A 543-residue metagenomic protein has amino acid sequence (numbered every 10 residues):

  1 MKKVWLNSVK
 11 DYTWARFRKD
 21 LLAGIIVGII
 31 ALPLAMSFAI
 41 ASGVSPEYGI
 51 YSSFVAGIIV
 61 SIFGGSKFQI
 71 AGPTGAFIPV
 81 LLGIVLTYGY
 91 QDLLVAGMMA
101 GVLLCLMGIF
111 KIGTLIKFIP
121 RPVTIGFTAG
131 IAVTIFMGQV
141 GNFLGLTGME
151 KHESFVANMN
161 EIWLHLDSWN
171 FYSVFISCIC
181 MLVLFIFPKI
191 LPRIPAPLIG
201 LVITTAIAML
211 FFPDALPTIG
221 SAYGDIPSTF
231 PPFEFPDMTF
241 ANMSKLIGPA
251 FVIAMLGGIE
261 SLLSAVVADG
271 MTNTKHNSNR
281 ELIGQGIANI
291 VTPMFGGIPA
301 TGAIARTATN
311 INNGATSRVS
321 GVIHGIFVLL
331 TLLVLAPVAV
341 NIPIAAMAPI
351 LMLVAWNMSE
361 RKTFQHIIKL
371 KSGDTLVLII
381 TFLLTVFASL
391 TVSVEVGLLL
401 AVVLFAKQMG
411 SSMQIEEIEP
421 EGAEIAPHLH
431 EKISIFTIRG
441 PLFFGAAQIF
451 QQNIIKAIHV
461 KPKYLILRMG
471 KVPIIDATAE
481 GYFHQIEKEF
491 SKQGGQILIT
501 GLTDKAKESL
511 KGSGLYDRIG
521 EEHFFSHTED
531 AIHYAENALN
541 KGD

Functional and structural regions predicted by a protein language model:
M1-M413, G514: Transmembrane helical cores of multi-pass ion-transport proteins
A23, M181, F185, Q448 (+3 more regions): Short, contiguous clusters of charged residues that form electrostatic/catalytic patches at enzyme active sites, used
I70, I499, F524: Conserved SAM-binding loop
L81, I162, F450-I454, A531 (+1 more regions): Generic hydrophobic alpha-helical segments
A265, D269, A308, K507 (+2 more regions): Residues within alpha-helical segments
I326, A506-K507, S526: Short secondary-structure capping/turn micro-motifs that flank functional sites
N357-S513, D517-R518, E536, G542-D543: The feature marks cytosolic C-terminal regulatory regions of anion transporters and related permeases
R518-Y534: Short acidic-hydrophobic, aromatic-tinged amphipathic segments that line or gate anion-handling sites
